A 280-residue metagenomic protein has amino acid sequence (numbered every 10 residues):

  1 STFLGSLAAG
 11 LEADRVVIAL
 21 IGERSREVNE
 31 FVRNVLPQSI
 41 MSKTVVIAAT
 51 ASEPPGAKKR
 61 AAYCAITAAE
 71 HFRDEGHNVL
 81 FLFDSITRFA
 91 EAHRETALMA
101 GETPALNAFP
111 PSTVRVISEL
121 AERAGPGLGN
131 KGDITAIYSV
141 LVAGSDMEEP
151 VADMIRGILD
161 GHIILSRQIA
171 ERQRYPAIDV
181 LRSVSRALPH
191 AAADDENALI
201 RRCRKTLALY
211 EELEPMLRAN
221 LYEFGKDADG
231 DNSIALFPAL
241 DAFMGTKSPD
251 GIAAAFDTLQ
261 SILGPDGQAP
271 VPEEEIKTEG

Functional and structural regions predicted by a protein language model:
S1-G280: P-loop NTPase catalytic core
